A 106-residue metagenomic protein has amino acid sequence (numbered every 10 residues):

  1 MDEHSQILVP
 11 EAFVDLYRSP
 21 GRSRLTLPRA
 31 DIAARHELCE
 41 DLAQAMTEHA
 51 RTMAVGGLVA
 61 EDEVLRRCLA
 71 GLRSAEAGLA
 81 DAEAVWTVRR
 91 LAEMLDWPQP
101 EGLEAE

Functional and structural regions predicted by a protein language model:
M1-V59, E63-E106: Charged, amphipathic alpha-helical regulatory modules used for macromolecular assembly or allosteric control
